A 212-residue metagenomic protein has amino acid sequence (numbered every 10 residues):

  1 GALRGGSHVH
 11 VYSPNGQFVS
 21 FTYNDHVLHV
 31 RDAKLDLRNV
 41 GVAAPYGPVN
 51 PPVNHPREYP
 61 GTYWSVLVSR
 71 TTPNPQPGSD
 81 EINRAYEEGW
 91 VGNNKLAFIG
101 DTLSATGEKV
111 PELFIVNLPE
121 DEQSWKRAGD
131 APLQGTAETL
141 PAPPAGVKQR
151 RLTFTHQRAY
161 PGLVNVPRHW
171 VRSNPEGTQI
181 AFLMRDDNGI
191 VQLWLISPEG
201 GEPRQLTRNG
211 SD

Functional and structural regions predicted by a protein language model:
G1-D212: Sequence signature of WD/YWTD-type beta-propeller architectures
